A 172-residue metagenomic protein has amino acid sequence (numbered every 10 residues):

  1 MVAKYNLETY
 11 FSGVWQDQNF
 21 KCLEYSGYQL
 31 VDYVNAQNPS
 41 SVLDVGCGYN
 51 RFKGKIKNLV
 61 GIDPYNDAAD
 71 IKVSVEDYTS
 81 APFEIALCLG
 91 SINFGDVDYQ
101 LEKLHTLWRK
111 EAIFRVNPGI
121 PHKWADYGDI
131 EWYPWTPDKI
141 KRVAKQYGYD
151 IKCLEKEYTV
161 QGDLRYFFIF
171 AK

Functional and structural regions predicted by a protein language model:
M1-L43, G48-E76: Conserved N-terminal segment of class I S-adenosyl-L-methionine
D77-P82: Short conserved loop adjoining the S-adenosyl-L-methionine
L87: A conserved beta-strand element that flanks and buttresses the S-adenosyl-L-methionine
S91: Hydrophobic adenine-recognition pocket in adenosine-nucleotide-binding enzymes
F94-L104: A short, conserved alpha-helix within the catalytic core of class I
R109-P121: Conserved beta-strand signature within the Rossmann-like core of class I S-adenosyl-L-methionine
H122-K139: Acceptor-substrate binding/catalytic loop of class I
Y149-T159: Conserved S-adenosyl-L-methionine
